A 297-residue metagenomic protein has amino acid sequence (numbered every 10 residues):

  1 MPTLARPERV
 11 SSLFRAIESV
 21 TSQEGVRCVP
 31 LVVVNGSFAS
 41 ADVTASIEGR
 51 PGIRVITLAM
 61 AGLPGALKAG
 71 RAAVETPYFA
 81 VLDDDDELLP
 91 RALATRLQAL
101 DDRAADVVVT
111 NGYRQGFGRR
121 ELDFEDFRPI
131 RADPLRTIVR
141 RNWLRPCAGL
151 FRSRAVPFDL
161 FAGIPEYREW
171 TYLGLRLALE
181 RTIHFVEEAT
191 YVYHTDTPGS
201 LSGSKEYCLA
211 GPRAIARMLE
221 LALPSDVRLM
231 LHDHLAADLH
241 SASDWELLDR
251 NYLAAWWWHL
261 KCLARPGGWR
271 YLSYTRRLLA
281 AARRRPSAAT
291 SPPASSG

Functional and structural regions predicted by a protein language model:
M1-P2, P129-K205: Conserved nucleotide-sugar donor-binding catalytic segment
I17-R27: Short, acidic, metal-binding catalytic loop of nucleotide-sugar glycosyltransferases
V34-V43, D83: A conserved acidic beta->alpha catalytic loop
R50-G52, L63, A94-V156: Flexible acidic/His/Gly-enriched loops in nucleotide-sugar-dependent glycosyltransferase catalytic domains
L58-V74: Glycine-rich, basic loop-to-helix element that forms the pyrophosphate-binding segment of sugar-nucleotide handling
F79: Short aromatic/hydrophobic "clamp" motif used to bind/position activated sugar donors
A189, Y193-D196, S202-L229, Y252-A264: Catalytic core of nucleotide-sugar-dependent glycosyltransferases
W245-G297: Membrane-interface aromatic/basic loop that binds lipid-linked glycans or pyrophosphate carriers, typified by
